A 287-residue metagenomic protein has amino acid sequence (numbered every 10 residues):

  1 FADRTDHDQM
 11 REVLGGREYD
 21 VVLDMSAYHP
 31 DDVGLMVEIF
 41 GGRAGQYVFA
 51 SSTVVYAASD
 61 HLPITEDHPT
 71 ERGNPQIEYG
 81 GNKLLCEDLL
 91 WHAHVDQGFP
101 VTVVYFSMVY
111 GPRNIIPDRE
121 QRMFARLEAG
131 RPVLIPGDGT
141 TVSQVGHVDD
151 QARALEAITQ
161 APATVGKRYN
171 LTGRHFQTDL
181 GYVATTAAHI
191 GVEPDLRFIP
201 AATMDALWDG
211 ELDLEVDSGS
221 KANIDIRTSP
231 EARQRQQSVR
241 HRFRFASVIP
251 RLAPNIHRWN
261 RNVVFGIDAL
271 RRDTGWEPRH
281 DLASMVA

Functional and structural regions predicted by a protein language model:
A2-D3, M25, H280: Cofactor-binding loops of NAD(P)H-dependent oxidoreductases, dominated by short-chain dehydrogenase/reductases
H7-R17: Short amphipathic alpha-helix with an adjacent loop that forms part of the alpha/beta core around
R17-I64, L84-W91: NAD(P)-cofactor binding segment of oxidoreductase domains
S51, E87-R113: Conserved beta-loop-beta element that borders a ligand/cofactor-binding pocket
L62-D88, P117-Q121, Q144-V145, F176 (+1 more regions): Short-chain dehydrogenase/reductase
P117-M123, P136-T159, G166-K167, G181: Substrate-positioning beta->alpha
A157-P254, I267: Mid/C-terminal beta-alpha module of Rossmann-like enzyme folds, strongest in SDR-family dehydrogenases/epimerases
F265, H280-A287: Amphipathic terminal alpha-helices
